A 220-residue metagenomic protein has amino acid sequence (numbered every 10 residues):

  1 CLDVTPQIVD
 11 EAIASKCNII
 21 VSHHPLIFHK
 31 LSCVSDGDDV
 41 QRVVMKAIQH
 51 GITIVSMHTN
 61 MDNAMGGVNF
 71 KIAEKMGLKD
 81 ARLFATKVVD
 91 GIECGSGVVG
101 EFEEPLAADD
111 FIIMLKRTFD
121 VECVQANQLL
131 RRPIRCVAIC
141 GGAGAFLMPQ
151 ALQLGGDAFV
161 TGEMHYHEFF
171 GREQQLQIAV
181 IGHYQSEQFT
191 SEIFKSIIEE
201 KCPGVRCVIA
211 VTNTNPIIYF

Functional and structural regions predicted by a protein language model:
C1-F220: Active-site catalytic microenvironments in core metabolic enzymes, especially phosphate/sugar-handling
